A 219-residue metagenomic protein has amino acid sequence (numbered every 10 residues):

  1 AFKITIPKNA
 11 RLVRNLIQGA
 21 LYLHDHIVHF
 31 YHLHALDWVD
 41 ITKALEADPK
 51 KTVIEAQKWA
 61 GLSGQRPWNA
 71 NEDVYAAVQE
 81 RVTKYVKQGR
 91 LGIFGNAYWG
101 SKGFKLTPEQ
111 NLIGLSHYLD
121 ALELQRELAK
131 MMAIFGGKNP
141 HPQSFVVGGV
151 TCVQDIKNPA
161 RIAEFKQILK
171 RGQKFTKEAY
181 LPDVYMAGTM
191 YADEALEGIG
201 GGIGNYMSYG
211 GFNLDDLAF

Functional and structural regions predicted by a protein language model:
A1-F219: Active-site bordering "gate/hinge" segments that shape substrate access to catalytic or cofactor-binding pockets
